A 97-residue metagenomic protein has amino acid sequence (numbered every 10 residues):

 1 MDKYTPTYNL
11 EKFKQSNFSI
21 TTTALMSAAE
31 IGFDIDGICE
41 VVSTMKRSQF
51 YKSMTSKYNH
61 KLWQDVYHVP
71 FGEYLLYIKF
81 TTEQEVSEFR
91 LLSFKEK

Functional and structural regions predicted by a protein language model:
M1-K3: Contiguous hydrophobic, core-forming segments of folded domains
T5-K61: Compact soluble domain cores
K61-W63, Y74-L76: Residues at beta-strand starts and edge strands
D65-P70: Short beta-strand segments that buttress and anchor functional surface loops
L75-K97: Enriched for short, Lys/Arg-rich terminal
